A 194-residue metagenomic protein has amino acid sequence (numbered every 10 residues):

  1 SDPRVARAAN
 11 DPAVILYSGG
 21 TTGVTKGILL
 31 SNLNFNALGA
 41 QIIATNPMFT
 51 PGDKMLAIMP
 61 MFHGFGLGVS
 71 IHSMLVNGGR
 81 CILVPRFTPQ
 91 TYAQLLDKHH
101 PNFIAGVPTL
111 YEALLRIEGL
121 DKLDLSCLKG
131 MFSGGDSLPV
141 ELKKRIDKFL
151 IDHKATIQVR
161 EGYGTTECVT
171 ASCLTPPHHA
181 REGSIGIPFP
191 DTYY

Functional and structural regions predicted by a protein language model:
S1, K26-L29, A57, G79-R86 (+1 more regions): Short beta-strand->loop structural element characteristic of the AMP-binding/adenylate-forming
D2-Y17, V24, P47-K54: Conserved pre-ATP/AMP-binding loop-to-beta segment of ANL
R4, Q90-A93, E112, L120: Short hydrophobic/charged patches on amphipathic alpha-helices used for structural packing and interfaces
N10-I28, G39, I43, G164: ATP phosphate-binding P-loop of adenylate-forming
P12, S18-T21, M55, M61 (+5 more regions): Conserved S/T- and glycine-rich ATP-binding loop of Class I adenylate-forming
N36-K54, F62-F103, I117-E118: Conserved AMP-binding/adenylation subdomain of ANL enzymes
P101-G106, L115-R181, P190-Y193: Gly/Ser/Thr-rich phosphate-binding loop
